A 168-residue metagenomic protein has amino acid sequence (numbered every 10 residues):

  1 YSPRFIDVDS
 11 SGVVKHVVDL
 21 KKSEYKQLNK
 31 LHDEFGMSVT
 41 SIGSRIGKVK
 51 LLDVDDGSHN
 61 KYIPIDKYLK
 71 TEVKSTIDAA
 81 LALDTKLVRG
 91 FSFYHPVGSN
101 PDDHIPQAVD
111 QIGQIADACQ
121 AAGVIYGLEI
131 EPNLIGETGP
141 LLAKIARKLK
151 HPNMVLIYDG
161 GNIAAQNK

Functional and structural regions predicted by a protein language model:
Y1-P3, M37, T85: A structural motif
R4-I6, T40, V88-G90: Hydrophobic residues within beta-strands of alpha/beta enzymes
F5-D33, S92-S99: Glycine-rich, proline-tolerant flexible connector loops at the mouths of alpha/beta enzymes
S10, G43-I46, R89-S92: Short, small-residue-rich loop/turn micro-motifs
V14-V17, K48-D53: Short active-site-adjacent helix-start/loop capping segments
V18, K22, T138-P140, K168: Conserved strand-to-helix beginnings and helix N-cap segments that scaffold or border functional pockets
N29-G47: Glycine-rich, aromatic-flanked loop segments that form ligand/cofactor-binding clefts across common enzyme folds
E34, K50-Y158, A164-A165: Active-site acidic/histidine proton-transfer and metal-coordination neighborhood in alpha/beta enzyme cores
